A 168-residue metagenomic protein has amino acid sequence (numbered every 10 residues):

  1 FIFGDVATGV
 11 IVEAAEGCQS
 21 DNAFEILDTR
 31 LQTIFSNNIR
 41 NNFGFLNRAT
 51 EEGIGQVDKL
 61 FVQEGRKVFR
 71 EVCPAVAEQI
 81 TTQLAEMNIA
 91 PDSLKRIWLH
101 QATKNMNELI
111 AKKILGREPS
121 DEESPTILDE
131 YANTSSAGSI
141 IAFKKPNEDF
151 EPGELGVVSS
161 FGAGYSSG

Functional and structural regions predicted by a protein language model:
F1-P74, E78, F161: Condensing-enzyme catalytic core mediating Claisen C-C bond formation in acyl metabolism
Q19, F61, T82, S124-I127: Preference for short coil/turn "hinge" residues that link or interrupt alpha-helices
E25, A90-S93, P152: Short loop/turn motifs at secondary-structure junctions
F45-K95, N105-P119, P146: Conserved active-site "lid/cap" helical segment
C73, A77, K95-G168: Claisen-condensing/thiolase-fold acyl-transfer catalytic domains that form or cleave C-C bonds in fatty acid
